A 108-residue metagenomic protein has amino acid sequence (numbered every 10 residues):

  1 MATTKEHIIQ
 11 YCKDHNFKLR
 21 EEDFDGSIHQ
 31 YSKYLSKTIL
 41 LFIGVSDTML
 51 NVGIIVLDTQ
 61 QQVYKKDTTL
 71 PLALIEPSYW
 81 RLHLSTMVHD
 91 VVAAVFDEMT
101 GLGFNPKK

Functional and structural regions predicted by a protein language model:
M1-E21: Amphipathic alpha-helical segments
A2-T3, L40, M49-K108: Intrinsically disordered, low-complexity regulatory regions enriched in serine/threonine/proline and acidic residues
I8, D14, G26, Q61 (+1 more regions): Intrinsically disordered regions, especially transient/low-confidence alpha-helical propensity segments and coil-helix
H15-Q60: Amphipathic, interaction-prone secondary-structure segments
